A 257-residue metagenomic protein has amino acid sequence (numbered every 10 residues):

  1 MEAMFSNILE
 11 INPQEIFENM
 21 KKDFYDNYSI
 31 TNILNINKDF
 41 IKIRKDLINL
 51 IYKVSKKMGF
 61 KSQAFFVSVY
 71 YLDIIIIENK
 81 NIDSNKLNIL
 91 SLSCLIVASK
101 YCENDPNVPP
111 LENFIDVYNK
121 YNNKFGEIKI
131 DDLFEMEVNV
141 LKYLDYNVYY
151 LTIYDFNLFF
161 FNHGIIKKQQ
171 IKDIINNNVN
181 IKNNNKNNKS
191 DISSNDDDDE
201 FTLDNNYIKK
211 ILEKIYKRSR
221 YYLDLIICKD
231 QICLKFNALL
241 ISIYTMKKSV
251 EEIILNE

Functional and structural regions predicted by a protein language model:
M1-L92, I96-N205, K217-Y222: Acidic, Ser/Thr/Pro-rich regulatory low-complexity segments at or just upstream of the first helical elements of major
Y121-K124, I253-E257: Long amphipathic alpha-helical assembly cores
I211-N256: Extended serine/threonine-enriched, polar tracts that run as long, contiguous segments within proteins
